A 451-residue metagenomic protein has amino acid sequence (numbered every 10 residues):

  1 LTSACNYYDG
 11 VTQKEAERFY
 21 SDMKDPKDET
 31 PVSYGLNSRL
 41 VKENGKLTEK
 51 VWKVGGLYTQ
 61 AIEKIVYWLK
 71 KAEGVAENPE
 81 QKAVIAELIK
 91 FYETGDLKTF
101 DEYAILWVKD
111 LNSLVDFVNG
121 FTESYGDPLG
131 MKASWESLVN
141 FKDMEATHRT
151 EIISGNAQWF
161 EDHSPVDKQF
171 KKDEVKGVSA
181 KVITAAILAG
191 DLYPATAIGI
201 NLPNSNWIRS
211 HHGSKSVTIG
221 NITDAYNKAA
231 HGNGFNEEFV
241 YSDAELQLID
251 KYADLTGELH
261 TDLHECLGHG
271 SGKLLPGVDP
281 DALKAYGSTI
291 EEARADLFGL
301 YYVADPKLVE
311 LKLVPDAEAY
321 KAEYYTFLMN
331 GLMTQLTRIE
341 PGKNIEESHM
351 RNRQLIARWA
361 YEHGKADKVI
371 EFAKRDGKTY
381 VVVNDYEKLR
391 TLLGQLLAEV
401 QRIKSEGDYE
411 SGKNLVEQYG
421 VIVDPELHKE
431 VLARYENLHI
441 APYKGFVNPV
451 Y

Functional and structural regions predicted by a protein language model:
L1-Q247, A253: Contiguous, non-catalytic segments that form substrate-binding/exosite surfaces or channel walls
N78, S288-D305: An active-site-proximal "capping" alpha-helix that borders the catalytic cofactor pocket
P79-I85, F100, V278-D281, L308-Y324 (+1 more regions): Short, glycine/acidic-rich hinge or "gate" loops at secondary-structure transitions that mediate conformational
D254-L267: Short alpha-helix carrying the canonical HExxH Zn2+-binding catalytic motif
G268-P276, A304-L308: Conserved helix-loop functional segments at active or binding sites
G272-A293: Post-HEXXH active-site segment of zinc metalloproteases
L300-I403: Long, well-structured alpha-helical subdomains associated with metal-dependent extracellular/ecto-lumenal hydrolases
V382-Y451: Extended, compositionally biased alpha-helical segments that mediate assembly or anchoring
